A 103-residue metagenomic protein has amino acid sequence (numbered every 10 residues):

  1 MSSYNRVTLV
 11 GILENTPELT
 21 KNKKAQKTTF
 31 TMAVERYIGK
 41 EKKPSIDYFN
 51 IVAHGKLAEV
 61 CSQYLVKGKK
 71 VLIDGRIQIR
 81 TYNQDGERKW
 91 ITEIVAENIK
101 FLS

Functional and structural regions predicted by a protein language model:
M1-S103: Single-stranded nucleic acid-binding surfaces, predominantly the OB-fold ssDNA-binding core
